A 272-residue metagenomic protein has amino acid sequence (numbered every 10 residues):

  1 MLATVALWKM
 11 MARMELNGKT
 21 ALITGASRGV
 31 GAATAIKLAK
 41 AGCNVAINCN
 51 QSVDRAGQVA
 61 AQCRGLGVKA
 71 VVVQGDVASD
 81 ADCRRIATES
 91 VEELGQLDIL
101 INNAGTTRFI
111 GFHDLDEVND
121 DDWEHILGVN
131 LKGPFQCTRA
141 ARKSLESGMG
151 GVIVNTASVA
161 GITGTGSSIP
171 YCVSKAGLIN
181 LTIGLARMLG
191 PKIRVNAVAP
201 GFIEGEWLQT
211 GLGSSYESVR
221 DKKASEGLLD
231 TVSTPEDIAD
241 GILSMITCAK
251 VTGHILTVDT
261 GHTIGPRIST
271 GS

Functional and structural regions predicted by a protein language model:
K9, T107, F112, T163 (+1 more regions): Short C-terminal tail/terminal secondary-structure segment of NAD(P)H-dependent dehydrogenase/reductase domains
E15, T138, T231-V258, T263: C-terminal substrate-recognition "lid" of short-chain dehydrogenase/reductases
T20, S27-R28: Conserved glycine-rich cofactor-binding loop
G111-L115, N119-E124, K223: Substrate-binding pocket helix/loop in short-chain dehydrogenase/reductase
T138, S174, T182: Active-site helix of classical SDR
K143, A186-P191: Alpha-helical segment proximal to the catalytic Tyr-Lys
S158: Residue(s) in the substrate-gating loop at a strand-loop-helix junction that position the organic substrate next
